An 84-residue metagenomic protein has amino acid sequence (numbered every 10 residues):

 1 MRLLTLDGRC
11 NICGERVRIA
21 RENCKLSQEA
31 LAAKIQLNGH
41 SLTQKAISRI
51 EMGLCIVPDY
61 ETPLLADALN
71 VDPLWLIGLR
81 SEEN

Functional and structural regions predicted by a protein language model:
M1-C24: A short, Lys/Arg-rich alpha-helix, primarily the initiator
I12, N23, G39, L54-V57 (+1 more regions): Helix-turn-helix/winged-helix DNA-binding modules
R16, S27, T43, P58-E61 (+1 more regions): Residues that mark the N-terminal boundary/hinge immediately upstream of a DNA-recognition element
E22, Q36-L37, M52, S81: Residue-level detection of the helix-turn-helix DNA-binding "recognition helix"
K25-R49: Short alpha-helical DNA-recognition segment
L31, E61-L69, L76-I77: Hydrophobic micro-packing sites on short alpha-helices
K45, M52-D67, E83: Short, basic-rich loop-to-helix N-cap that marks the start of a DNA-contacting helix
I77-N84: Charged, helix-prone or intrinsically disordered regulatory segments positioned adjacent to compact structured domains
